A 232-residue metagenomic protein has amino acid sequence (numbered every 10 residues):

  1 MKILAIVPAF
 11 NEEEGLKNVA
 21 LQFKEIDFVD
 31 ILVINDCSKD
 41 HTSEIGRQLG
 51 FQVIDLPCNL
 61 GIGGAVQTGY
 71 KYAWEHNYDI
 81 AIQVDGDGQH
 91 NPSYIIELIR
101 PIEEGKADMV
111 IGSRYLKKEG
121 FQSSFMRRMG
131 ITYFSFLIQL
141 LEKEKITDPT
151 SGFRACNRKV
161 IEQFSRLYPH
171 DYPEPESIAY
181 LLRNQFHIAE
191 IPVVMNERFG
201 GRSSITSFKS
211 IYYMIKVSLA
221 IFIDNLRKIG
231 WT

Functional and structural regions predicted by a protein language model:
K2-L4, E176: Cell-envelope/extracellular polymer assembly enzymes that use nucleotide-activated donors
L4-P8, D55: Short hydrophobic beta-strand elements that form part of the catalytic alpha/beta core underpinning NDP-sugar/donor
N11-E25: Short, well-formed alpha-helical segments that are part of the catalytic scaffolds of diverse glycosyltransferases
E14-N18, D40-L49: Acidic helix N-cap motif at the loop->helix transition within catalytic regions of sugar-transfer enzymes
N35-S43, G88: A conserved acidic beta->alpha catalytic loop
L56-C58, I62-E75, P92-D171, R198-K216 (+1 more regions): Acceptor/aglycone-binding surface of glycosyltransferases and processive sugar-polymer synthases
Y78-D87: Short beta-strand-to-loop acidic/aromatic patch adjacent to the donor-nucleotide binding site
E144-K145, R166-P169, I178-N196: Catalytic donor-sugar/metal-binding loop of nucleotide-sugar-dependent glycosyltransferases
